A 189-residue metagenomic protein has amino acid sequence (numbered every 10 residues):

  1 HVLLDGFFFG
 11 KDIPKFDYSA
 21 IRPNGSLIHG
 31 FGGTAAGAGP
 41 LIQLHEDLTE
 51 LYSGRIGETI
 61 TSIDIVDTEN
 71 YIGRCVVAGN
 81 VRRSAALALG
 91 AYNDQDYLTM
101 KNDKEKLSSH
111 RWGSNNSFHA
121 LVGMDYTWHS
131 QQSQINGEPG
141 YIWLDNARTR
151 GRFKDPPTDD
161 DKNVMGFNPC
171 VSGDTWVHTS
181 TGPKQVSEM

Functional and structural regions predicted by a protein language model:
V2-G10, P14-Y18, P23, L27 (+1 more regions): Conserved catalytic cores of very large enzyme subunits
H29-A35, F153-P156, P183-E188: Short, polar loop/linker segments at the starts of domains and inter-domain junctions
V171-M189: HINT superfamily self-processing domains
